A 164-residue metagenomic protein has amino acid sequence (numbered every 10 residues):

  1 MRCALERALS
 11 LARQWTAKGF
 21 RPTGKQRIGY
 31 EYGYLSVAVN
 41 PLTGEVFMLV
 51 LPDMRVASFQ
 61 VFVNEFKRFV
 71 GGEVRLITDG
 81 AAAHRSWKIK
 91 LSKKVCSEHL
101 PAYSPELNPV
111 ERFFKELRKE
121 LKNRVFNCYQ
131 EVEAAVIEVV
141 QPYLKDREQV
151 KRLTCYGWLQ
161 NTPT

Functional and structural regions predicted by a protein language model:
M1-T164: Short functional hotspots at interaction and active-site rims
